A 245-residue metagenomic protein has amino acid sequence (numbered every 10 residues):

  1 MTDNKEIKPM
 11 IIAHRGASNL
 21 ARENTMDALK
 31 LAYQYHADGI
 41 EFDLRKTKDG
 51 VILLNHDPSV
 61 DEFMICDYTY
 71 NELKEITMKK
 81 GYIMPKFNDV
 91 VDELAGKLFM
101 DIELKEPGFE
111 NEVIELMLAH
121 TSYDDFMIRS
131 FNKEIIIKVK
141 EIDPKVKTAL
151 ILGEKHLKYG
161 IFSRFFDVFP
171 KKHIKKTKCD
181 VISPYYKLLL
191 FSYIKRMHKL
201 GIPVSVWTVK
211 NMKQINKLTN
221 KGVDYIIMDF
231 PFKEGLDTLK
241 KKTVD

Functional and structural regions predicted by a protein language model:
M1-D245: Phosphate-group recognition and catalysis centered on beta-loop-alpha active-site segments
